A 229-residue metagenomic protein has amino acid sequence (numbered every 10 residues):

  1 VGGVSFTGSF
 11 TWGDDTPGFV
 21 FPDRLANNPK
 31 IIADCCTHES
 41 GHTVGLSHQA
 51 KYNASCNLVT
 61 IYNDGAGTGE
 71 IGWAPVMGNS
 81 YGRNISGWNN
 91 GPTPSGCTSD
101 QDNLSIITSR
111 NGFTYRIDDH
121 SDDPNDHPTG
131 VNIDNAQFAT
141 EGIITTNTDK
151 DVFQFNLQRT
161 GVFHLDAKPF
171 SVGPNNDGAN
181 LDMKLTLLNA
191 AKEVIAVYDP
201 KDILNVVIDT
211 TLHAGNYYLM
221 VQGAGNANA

Functional and structural regions predicted by a protein language model:
V1-L58, A66, A74, G78: Active-site-proximal segment of zinc-dependent metalloprotease catalytic domains
P22, T60, W88-P94, V194 (+1 more regions): Short beta-alpha connecting loops at secondary-structure transitions that line or flank enzyme active sites
L25-N27, G82-N84, G225-N226: Solvent-exposed loop/turn segments at secondary-structure junctions within structured extracellular/periplasmic domains
S40, G45-W73, I203-D209, H213-N228: Repeat-solenoid scaffold signature
T43, W73-A74, L104, V152 (+2 more regions): Extracellular structured ligand-interaction cores
D64-S99, L104: Post-HExxH zinc-binding segment in Zn-dependent metallohydrolases
Q101-Q137: Predominantly extracellular/luminal regions of secreted and cell-surface proteins, especially disulfide-bonded
N135-A229: Acidic, Ser/Thr/Pro-rich low-complexity intrinsically disordered segments
